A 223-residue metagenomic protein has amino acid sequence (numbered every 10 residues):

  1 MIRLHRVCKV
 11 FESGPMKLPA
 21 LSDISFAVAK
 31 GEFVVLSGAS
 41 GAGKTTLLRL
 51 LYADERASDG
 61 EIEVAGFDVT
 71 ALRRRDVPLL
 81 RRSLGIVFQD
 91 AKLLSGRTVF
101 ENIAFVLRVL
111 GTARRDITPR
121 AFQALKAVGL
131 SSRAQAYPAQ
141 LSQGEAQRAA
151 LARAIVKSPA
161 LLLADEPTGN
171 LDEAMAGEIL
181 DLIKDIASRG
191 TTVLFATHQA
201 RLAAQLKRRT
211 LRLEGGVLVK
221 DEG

Functional and structural regions predicted by a protein language model:
S37-A39: The feature captures the beta-strand-to-loop junction immediately N-terminal to the Walker
Y52: Helix-to-loop junction immediately C-terminal to a conserved catalytic motif
G60-D68, L80: Conserved ABC transporter NBD signature motif
R97-F105: Short coil-to-helix segment of the ABC ATPase nucleotide-binding domain corresponding to the Q-loop/switch region
Y137-L141, E145-Q147: Conserved ABC ATPase signature
S158: Conserved catalytic motifs of ABC-family nucleotide-binding domains
L162-D165: Catalytic Walker B motif of ABC-type/P-loop ATPase nucleotide-binding domains
